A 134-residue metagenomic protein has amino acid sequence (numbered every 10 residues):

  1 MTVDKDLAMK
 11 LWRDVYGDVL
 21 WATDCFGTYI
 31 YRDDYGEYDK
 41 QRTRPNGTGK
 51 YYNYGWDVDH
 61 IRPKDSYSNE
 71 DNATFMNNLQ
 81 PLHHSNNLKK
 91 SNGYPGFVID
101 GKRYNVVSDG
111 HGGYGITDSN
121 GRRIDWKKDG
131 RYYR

Functional and structural regions predicted by a protein language model:
M1-G47: Short, charged surface segments at domain edges that flank catalytic/cofactor-binding sites
K5, K10, K40, K50 (+4 more regions): Context-gated lysine
Y29, D33-G36, Y52, K102 (+2 more regions): Intrinsically disordered, low-complexity segments enriched in small/polar residues
Y35-L82, N92-P95: Histidine-centered nuclease catalytic patch
Y67-N77, K89-R134: Polybasic, low-complexity binding patches
H84-N87: Cys/His-coordinated zinc-binding microdomains
